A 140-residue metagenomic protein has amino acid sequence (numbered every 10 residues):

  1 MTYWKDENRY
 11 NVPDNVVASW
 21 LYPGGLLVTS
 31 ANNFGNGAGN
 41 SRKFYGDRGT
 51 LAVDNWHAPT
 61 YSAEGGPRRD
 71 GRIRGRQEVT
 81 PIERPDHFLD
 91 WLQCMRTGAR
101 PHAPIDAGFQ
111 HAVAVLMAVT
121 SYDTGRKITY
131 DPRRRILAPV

Functional and structural regions predicted by a protein language model:
M1-P59, R76-D106, Q110-V140: Contiguous beta-strand/loop segments that form the cofactor/metal-binding neighborhood of enzyme cores
H57-R68: Short polybasic amphipathic segments
P67-R72, R96: Short acidic (Asp/Glu) and glycine-rich catalytic loops that position anionic groups and cofactors
